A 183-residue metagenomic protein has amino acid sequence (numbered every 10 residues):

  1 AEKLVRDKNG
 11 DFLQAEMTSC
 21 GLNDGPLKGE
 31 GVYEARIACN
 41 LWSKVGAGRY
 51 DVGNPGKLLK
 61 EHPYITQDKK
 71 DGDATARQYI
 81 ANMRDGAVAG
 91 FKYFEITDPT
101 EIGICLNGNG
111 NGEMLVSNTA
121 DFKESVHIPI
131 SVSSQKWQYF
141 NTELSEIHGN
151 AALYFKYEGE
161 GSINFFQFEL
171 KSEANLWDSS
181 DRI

Functional and structural regions predicted by a protein language model:
A1-D7: Beta-propeller blade signature
F12-I183: Extracytoplasmic
